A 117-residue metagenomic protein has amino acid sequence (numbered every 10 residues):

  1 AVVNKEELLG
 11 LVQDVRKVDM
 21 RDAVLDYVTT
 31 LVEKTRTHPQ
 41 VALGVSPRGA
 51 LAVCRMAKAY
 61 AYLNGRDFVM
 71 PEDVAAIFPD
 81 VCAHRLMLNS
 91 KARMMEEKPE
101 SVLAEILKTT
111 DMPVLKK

Functional and structural regions predicted by a protein language model:
A1-P39: Phosphate-sensing "switch" segment of ASCE/P-loop ATPases
T35-K117: C-terminal engagement/docking regions of AAA+ P-loop ATPases
